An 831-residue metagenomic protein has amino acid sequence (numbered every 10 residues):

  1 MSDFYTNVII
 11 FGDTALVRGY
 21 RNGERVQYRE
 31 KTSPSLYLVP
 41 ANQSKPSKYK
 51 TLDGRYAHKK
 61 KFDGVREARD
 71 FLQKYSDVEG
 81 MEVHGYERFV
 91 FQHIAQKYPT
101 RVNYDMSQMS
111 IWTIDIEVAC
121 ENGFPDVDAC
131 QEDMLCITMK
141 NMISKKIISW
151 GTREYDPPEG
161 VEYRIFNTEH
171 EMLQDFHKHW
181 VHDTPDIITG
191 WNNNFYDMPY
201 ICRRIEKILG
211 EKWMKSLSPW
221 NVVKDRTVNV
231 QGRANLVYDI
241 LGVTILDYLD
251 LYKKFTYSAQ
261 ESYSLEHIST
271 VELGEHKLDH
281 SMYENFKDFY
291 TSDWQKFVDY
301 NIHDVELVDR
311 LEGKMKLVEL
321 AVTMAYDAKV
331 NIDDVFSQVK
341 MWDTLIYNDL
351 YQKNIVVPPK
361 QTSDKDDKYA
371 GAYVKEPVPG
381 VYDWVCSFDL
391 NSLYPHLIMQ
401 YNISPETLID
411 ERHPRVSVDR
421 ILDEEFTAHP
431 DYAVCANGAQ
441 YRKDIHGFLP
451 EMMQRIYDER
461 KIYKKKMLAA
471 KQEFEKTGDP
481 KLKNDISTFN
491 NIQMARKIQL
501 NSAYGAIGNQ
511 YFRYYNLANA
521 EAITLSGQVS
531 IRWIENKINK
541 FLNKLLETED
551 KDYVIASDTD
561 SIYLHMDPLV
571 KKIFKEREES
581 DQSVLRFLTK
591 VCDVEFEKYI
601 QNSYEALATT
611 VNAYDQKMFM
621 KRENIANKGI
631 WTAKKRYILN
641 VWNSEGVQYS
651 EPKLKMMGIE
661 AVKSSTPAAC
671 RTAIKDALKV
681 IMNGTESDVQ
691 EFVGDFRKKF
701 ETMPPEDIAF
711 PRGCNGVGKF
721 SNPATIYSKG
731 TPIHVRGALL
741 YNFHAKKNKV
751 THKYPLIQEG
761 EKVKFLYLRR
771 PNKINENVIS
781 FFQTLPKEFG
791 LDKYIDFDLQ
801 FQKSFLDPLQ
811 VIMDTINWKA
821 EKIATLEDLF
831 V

Functional and structural regions predicted by a protein language model:
M1-T184, H303, L307-Y326, V330-G371 (+5 more regions): DnaQ-like (DEDDh/DEDDy) 3′-5′ exonuclease domain used for proofreading and 3′-end trimming on nucleic acids
I147-W150, P157-Y163, N167, M198 (+2 more regions): Active-site-proximal helix-loop-helix substrate-binding element of RNase H-like nuclease domains
F176-I201: Proline-aspartate-enriched helix->loop->beta-strand connector
E284-P405, E411, E475, P480-K540 (+8 more regions): Common nucleic-acid-contacting/processivity interface regions adjacent to the catalytic cores of nucleic-acid enzymes
M453-K471, F489, R496: Non-transmembrane amphipathic alpha-helical segments
Y553-D558, N612-A613: Short beta-strand
I562-E595: Catalytic palm subdomain of template-directed nucleic-acid polymerases, centered on the conserved carboxylate motif
D593-V831: C-terminal, non-catalytic extensions of nucleic-acid polymerases
